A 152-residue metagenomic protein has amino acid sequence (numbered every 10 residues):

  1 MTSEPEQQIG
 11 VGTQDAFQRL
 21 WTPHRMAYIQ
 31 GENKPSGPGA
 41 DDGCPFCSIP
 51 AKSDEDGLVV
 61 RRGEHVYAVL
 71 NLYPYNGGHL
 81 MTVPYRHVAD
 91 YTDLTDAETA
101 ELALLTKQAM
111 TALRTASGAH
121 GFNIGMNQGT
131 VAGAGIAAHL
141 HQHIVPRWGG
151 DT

Functional and structural regions predicted by a protein language model:
M1-T152: HIT superfamily nucleotide-processing domains
